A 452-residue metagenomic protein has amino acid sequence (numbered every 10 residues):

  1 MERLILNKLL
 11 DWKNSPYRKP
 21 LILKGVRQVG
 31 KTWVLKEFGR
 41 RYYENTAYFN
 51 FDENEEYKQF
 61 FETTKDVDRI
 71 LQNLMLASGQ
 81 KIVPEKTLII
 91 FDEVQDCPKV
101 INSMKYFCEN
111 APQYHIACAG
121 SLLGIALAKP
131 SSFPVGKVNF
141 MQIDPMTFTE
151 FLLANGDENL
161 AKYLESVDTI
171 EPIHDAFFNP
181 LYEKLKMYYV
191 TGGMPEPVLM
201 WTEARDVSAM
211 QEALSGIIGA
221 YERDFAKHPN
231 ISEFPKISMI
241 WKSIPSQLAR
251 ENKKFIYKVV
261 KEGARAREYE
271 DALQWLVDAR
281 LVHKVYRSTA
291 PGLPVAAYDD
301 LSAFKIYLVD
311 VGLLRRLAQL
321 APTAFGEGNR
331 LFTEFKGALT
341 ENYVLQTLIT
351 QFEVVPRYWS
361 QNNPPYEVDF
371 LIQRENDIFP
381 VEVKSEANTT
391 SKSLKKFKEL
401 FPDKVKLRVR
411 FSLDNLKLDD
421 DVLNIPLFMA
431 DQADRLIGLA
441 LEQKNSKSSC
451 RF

Functional and structural regions predicted by a protein language model:
E2-P16: Pre-Walker A adenine-sensing motif
K13-L21, Q28, E37-R41, D271-F452: A cross-kingdom feature that marks ATP-driven nucleic-acid transaction machinery
K31: Conserved lysine of the Walker
E53-P84: Short glycine-rich substrate-engagement loop in P-loop NTPases that contacts/grips substrate
I82-K99: Conserved P-loop NTPase "ATPase switch" module shared by AAA+ and STAND
I90, H115-S121, Q142: Structural recognition of the conserved hydrophobic beta-strand(s) that form the central parallel beta-sheet of P-loop
G124-F140, L152-D157: Short regulatory helix/loop adjacent to the ATP-binding pocket of P-loop NTPases
L153-Q346, P356-N363: Interdomain hinge/linker elements that couple catalytic modules in large macromolecular machines
